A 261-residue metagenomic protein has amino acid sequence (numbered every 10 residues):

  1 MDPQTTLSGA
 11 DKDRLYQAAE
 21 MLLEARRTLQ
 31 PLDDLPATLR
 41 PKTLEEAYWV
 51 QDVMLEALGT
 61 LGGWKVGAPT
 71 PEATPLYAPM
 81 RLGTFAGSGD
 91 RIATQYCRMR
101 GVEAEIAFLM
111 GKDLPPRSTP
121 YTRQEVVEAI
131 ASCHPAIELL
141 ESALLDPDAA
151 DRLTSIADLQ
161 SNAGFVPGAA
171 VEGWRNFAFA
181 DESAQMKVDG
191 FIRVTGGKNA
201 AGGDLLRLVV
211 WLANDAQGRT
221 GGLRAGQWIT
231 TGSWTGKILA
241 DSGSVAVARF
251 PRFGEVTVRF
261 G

Functional and structural regions predicted by a protein language model:
T5-D204, S242-V245, E255-G261: Catalytic-core "active-site belt" of small-molecule-metabolizing enzymes, emphasizing His/Asp/Glu-rich regions
L208-I238: A conserved acidic, glycine/proline-rich C-terminal tail/linker
D215, V245-A246: Juxtamembrane/interface motifs at transmembrane-helix termini
K237, D241-S242, A248-R249: Conserved, short, structured surface segments that act as functional micro-motifs
P251-F253: Beta-strand-rich extracellular modules
